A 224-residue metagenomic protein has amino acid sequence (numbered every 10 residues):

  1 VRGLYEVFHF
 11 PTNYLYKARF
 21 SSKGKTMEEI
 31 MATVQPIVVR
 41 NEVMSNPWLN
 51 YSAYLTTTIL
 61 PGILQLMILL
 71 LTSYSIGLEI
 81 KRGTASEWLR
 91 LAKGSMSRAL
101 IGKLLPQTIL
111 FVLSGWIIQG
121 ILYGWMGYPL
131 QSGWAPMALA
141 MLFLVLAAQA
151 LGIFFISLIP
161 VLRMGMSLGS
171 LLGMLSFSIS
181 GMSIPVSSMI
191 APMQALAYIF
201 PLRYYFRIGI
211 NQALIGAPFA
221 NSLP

Functional and structural regions predicted by a protein language model:
V1, I109, L113, I117-I121 (+1 more regions): Membrane-spanning alpha-helical segments of multipass transporters and channels
V1-L71: Transport-system extracytoplasmic interface segments
Y14, A18, L70-E79, Q119-G127 (+3 more regions): Short hydrophobic alpha-helical membrane-anchoring segments
M31, R40, M44-W48, W88-I101 (+7 more regions): Juxtamembrane loop-helix boundary motifs flanking transmembrane segments in multi-pass membrane proteins
S45-Y123: Hydrophobic alpha-helical transmembrane segments of multi-pass membrane transport proteins
